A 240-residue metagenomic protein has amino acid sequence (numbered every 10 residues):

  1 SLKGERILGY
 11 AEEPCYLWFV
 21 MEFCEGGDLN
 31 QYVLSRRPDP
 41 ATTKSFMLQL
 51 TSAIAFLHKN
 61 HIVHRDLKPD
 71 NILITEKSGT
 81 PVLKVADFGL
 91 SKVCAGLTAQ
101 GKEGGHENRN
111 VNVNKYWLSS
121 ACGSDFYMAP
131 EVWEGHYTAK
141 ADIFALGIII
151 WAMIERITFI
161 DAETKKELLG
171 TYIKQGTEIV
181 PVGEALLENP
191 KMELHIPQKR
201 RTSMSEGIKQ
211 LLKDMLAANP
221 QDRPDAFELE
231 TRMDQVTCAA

Functional and structural regions predicted by a protein language model:
S1-C15: Short beta-strand micro-motifs within the conserved protein kinase catalytic domain, predominantly in the N-lobe
P14-D28: Conserved short submotifs of the Hanks-type protein kinase catalytic core that shape the nucleotide-binding pocket
F46-M47: Activation segment signature within eukaryotic-like protein kinase domains
H58-E76: Catalytic-loop of the protein kinase fold
G105-E131: Conserved activation segment of eukaryotic-like protein kinases, specifically the C-terminal portion of the activation
D142: Conserved catalytic-loop aspartate of Hanks-type protein kinases
